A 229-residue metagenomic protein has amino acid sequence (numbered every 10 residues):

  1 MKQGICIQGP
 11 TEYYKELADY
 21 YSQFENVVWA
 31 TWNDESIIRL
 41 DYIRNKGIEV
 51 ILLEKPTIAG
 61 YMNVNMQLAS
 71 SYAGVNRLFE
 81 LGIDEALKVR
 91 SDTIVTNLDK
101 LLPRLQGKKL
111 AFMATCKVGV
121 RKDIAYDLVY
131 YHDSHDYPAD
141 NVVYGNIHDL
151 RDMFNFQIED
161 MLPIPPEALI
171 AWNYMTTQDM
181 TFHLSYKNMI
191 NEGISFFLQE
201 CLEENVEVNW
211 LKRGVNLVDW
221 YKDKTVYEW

Functional and structural regions predicted by a protein language model:
M1-E12: N-proximal low-complexity "stem/linker" segments adjacent to membrane-targeting elements
K2-Q3, S22-W29, I48: Short loop->beta transition adjacent to catalytic acidic/histidine clusters or analogous donor-positioning motifs
P10-Y13, T31-I38, C116-G119: Short, polar loop motifs at secondary-structure junctions
T11-Q23: Short, well-formed alpha-helical segments that are part of the catalytic scaffolds of diverse glycosyltransferases
E16-A18, R39-D41, T96-L102, F154: A short acidic (Asp/Glu
W32-E80: Active-site-proximal specificity loops/subdomain of glycosyltransferases
V75-F112: GT-A fold catalytic core of metal-dependent nucleotide-sugar glycosyltransferases, centered on the diacidic
V95-K100, L110-A125, Y131-W229: Catalytic core and acceptor-binding pocket of nucleotide-sugar-dependent glycosyltransferases
